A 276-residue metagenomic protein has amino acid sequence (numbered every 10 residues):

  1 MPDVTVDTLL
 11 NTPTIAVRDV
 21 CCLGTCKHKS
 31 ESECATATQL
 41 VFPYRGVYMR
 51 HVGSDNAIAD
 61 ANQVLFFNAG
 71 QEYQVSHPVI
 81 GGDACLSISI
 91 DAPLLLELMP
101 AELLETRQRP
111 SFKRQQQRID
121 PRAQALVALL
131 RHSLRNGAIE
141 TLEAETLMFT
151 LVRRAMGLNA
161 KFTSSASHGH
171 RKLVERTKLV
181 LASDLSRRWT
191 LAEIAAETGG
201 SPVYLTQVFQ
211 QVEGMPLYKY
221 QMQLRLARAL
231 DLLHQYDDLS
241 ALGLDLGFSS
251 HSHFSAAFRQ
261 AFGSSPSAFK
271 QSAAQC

Functional and structural regions predicted by a protein language model:
P2-R107, G137: N-terminal regulatory/effector-sensing and dimerization cores that precede helix-turn-helix DNA-binding domains
R18-C22, R176, Q207: N-terminal amphipathic alpha-helix
G24, N159-S164, Q211-E213: Short, Lys/Arg-enriched N-terminal segment that forms or immediately precedes the first helix of a structured domain
M49, A138, R188, Y236-D237: Residue at a beta-strand N-cap/secondary-structure junction
Q74-P78, L158-N159, Q210: Sigma70-family region 2
P93, E97-L98, P110-S183: An amphipathic alpha-helical interaction segment
R154, L179-A182, R187-L226, H234 (+1 more regions): Basic/polar phosphate-binding segments, predominantly the helix-turn-helix DNA-binding elements of transcriptional
L230, A241, Q275-C276: Intrinsically disordered, low-complexity basic tails/linkers immediately adjacent to helix-turn-helix/homeobox/MYB/SANT
